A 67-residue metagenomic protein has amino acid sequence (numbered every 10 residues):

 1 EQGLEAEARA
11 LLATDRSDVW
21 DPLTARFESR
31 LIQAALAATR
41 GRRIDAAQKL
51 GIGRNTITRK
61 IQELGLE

Functional and structural regions predicted by a protein language model:
E5-E67: Bacterial C-terminal helix-turn-helix
